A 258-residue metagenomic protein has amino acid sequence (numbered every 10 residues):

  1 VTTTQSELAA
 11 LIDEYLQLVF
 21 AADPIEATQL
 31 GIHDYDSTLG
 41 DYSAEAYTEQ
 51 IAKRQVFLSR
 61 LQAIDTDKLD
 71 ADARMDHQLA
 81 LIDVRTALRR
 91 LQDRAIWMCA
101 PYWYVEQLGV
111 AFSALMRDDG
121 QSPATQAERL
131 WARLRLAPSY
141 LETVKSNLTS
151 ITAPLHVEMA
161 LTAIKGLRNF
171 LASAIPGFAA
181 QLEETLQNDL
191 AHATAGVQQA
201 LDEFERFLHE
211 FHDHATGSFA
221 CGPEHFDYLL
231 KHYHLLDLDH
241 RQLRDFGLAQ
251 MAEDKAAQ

Functional and structural regions predicted by a protein language model:
V1-Q258: N-terminal maturation segment of proteins
